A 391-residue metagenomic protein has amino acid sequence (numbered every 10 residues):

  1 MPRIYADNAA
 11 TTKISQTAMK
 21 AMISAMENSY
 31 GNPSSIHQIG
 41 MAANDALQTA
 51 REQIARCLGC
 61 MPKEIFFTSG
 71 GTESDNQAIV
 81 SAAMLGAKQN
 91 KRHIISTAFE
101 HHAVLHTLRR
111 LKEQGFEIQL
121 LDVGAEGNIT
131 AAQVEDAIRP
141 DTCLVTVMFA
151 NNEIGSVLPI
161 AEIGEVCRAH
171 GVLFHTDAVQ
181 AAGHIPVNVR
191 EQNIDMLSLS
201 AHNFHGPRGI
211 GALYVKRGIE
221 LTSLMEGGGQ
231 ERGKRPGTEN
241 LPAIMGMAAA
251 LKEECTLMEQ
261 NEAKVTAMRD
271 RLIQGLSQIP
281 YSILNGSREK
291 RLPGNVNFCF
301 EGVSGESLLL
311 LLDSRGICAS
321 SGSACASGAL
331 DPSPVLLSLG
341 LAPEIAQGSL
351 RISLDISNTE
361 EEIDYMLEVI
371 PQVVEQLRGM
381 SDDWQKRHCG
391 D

Functional and structural regions predicted by a protein language model:
M1-D391: Pyridoxal 5′-phosphate
